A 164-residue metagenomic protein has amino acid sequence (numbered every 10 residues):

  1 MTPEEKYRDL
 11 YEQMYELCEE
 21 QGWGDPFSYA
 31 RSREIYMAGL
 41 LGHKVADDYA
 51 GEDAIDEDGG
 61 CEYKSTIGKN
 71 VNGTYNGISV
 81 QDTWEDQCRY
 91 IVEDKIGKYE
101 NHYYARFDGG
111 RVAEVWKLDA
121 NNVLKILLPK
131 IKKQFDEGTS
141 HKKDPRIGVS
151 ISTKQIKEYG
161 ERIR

Functional and structural regions predicted by a protein language model:
M1-R164: Nucleic-acid endonuclease domains
